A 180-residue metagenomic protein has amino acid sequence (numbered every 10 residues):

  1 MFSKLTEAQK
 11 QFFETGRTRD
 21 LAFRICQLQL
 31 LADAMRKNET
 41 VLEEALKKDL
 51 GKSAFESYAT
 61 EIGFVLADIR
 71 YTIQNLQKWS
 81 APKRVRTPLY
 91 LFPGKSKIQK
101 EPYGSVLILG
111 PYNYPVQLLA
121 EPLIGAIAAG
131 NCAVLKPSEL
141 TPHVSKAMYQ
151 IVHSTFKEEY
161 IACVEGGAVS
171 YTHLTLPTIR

Functional and structural regions predicted by a protein language model:
M1-K97: N-terminal Rossmann-like NAD(P)+-binding subdomain of aldehyde/semialdehyde dehydrogenases
L89-L174, R180: Rossmann-like NAD(P) dinucleotide-binding subdomain of oxidoreductase/dehydrogenase enzymes
